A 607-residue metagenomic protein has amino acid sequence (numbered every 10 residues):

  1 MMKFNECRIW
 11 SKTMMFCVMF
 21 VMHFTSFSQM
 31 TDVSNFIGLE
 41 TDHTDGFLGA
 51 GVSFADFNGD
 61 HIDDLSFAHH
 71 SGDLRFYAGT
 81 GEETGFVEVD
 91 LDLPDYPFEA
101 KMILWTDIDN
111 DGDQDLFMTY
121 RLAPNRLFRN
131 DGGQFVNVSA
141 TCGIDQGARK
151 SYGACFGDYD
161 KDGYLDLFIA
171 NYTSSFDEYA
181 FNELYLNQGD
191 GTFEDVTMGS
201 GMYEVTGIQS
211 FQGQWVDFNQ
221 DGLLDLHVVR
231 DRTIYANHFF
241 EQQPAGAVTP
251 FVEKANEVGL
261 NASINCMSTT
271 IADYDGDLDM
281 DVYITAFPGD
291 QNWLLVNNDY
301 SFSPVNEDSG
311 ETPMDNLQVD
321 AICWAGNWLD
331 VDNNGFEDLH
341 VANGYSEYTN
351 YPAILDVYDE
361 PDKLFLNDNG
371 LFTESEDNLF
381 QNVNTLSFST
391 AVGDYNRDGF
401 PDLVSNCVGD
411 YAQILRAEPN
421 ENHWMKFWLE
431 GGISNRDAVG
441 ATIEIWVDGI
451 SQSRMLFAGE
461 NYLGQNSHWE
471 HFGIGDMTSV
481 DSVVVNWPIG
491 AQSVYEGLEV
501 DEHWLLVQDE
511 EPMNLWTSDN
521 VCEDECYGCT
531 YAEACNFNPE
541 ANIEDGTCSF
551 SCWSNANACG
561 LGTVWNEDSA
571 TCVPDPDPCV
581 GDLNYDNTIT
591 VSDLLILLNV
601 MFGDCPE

Functional and structural regions predicted by a protein language model:
S28-F47, A78-F98, R129-R149, Y185-I208 (+6 more regions): Blade-edge motifs of beta-propeller repeat domains
V33-H43, T249-P250, S309-G310, S346 (+1 more regions): Gly/Ser/Thr/Pro-enriched helix-cap/hinge segments flanking short amphipathic alpha-helices
F36-H70: Beta-strand-rich domains and repeat architectures in extracellular enzymes and scaffolds, especially beta-propellers
G49-G59, A100-N110, S151-K161, S210-Q220 (+6 more regions): Beta-propeller blade termini
I62-H69, D115-Y120, L167-N171, L226-R230 (+5 more regions): Hydrophobic beta-strand segments that make up the repeating blades of beta-propeller and related beta-repeat
A170-E178, A342-Y358: Short, conserved, GDST-rich strand-edge loop motifs in beta-rich repeat architectures
A532, G560-C572, L583-E607: Alpha-helical segments with a strong preference for the paired helices of cellulosomal dockerin domains
C535-E544, T563-E567: Extracellular, cysteine-rich, disulfide-stabilized repeat modules with beta-strand cores
